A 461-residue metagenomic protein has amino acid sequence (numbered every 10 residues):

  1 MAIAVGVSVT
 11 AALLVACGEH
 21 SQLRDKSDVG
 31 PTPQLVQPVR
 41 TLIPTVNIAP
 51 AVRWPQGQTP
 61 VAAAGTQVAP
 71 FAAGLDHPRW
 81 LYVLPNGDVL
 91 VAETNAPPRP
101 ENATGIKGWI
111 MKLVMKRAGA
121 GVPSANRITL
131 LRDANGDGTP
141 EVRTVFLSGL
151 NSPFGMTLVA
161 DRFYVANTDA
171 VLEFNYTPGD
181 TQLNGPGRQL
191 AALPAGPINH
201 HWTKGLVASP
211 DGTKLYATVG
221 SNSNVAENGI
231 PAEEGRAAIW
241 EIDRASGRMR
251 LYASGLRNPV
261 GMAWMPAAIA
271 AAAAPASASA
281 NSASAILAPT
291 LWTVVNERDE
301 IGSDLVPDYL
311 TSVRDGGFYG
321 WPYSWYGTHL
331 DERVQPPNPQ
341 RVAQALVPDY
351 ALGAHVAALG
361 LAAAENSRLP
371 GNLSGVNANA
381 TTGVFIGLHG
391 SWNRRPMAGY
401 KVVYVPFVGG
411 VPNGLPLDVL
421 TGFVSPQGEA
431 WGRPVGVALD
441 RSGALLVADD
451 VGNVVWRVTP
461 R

Functional and structural regions predicted by a protein language model:
L14-A16: C-terminal motif of bacterial Sec signal peptides marking the signal peptidase cleavage site
G18-A62, P100-N102, G108-G119, P123-A125 (+8 more regions): Beta-propeller domain segments
A72-G74, V145-L150, L190-I198, L251-G255 (+3 more regions): Surface loop/turn motifs at the tips and blade-to-blade linkers of beta-strand repeat domains
G74, L84, V159, S209-D211 (+3 more regions): Structural WD40 beta-propeller signal
L81, M156, L206, P259-M262 (+2 more regions): Hydrophobic core register within WD40 beta-propeller blades
D88-L90, R162-V165, K214-T218, T290-V294 (+3 more regions): Conserved beta-propeller blade signature
E141-D161, N167-S209: Asp-box/WD-like beta-propeller blade repeats and closely related beta-sheet repeat scaffolds
A438-R461: Blade-level signature of beta-propeller repeat domains, shared across WD40, Kelch, NHL, RCC1 and BNR/Asp-box propellers
